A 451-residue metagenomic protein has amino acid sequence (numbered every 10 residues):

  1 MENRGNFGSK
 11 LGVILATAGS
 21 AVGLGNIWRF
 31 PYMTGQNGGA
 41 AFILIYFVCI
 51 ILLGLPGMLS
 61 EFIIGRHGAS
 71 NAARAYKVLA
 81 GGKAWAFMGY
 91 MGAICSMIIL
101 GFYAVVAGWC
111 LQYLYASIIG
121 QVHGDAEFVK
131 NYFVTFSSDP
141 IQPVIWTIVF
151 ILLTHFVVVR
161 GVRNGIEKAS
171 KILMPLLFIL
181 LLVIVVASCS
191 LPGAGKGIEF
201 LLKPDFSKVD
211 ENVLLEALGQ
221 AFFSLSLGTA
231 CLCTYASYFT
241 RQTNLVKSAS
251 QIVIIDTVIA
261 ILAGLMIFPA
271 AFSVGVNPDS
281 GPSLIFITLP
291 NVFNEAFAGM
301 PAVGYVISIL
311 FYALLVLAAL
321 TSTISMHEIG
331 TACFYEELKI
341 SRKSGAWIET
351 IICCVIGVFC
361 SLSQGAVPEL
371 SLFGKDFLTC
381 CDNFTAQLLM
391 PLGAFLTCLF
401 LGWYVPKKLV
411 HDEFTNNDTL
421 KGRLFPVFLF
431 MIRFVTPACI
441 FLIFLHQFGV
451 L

Functional and structural regions predicted by a protein language model:
M1-W28, G57-F62, R66-L79, K83-Y90 (+2 more regions): Membrane-interface "cap" regions at the ends of multi-pass membrane proteins
E2-G5, Y32-N37, H67-M91, A104-R163 (+6 more regions): Inter-helical loop and helix-membrane interface segments of multi-pass membrane transporters/permeases
E2-N3, F7, E167, K171-L320 (+2 more regions): Membrane-embedded translocation segments of transport machinery
G5, T34-S60, Q142-P143, L389-G393: Extracellular loop-to-transmembrane helix junctions
N6, G12, S20, V144-I145 (+5 more regions): Loop-to-transmembrane helix boundary motifs in multi-pass membrane proteins
G12-F47, A236, K247-S250, I254-T257 (+2 more regions): Transmembrane helix-boundary motif of multi-pass solute transporters/channels
L320-S325, A346-E349, C353-C360, Q364 (+1 more regions): Hydrophobic alpha-helical segments of multi-pass membrane transport proteins
D376-F400, K421-L451: A generic transmembrane alpha-helix motif of multi-pass inner-membrane proteins
